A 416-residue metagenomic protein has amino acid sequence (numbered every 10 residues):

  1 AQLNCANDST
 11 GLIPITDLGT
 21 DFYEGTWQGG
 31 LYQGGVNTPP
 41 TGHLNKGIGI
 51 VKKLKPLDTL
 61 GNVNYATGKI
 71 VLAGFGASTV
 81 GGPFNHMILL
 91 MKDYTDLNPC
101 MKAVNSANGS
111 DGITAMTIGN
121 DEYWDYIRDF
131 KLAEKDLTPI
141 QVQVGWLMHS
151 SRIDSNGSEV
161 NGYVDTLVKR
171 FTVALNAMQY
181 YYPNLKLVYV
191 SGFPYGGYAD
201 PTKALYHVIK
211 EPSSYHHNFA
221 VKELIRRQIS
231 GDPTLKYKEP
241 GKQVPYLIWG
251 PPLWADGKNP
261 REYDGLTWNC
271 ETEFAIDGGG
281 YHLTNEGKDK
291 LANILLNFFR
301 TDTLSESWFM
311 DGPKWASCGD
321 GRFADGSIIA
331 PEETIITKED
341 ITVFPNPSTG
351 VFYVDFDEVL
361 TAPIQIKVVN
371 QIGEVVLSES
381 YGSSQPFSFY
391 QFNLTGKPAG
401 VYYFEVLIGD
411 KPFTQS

Functional and structural regions predicted by a protein language model:
A1-F75, T79-L89, S307-G326: N-terminal secretory targeting modules
E24-G42, A66-G162: Conserved SGNH/GDSL esterase-like catalytic core that processes O-acyl groups on lipids and polysaccharides
G49-L60, I118-L137, T166-N176: A Trp-anchored, charged/polar loop motif used as the substrate-binding/catalytic surface of acyl/ester-handling
V80, I88-K92, L132, S150 (+4 more regions): Sec-exported extracytoplasmic/periplasmic mature domains
G82, H86-L89, G162, T166-V173 (+5 more regions): Extracytoplasmic/secreted proteins, especially bacterial periplasmic and envelope-associated proteins
Y195-G326: Catalytic His-Asp segment of secreted/periplasmic serine-dependent ester chemistry enzymes
I335-F344, S348-S416: C-terminal outer-membrane/trafficking sorting elements
